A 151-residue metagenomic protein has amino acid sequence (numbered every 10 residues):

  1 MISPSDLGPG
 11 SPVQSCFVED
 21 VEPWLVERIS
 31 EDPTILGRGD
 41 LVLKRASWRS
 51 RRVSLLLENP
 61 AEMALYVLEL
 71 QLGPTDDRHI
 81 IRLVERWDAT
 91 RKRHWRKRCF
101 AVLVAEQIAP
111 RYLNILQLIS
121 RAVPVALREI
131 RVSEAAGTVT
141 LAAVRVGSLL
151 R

Functional and structural regions predicted by a protein language model:
M1-R151: Charged, terminal alpha-helix-loop-beta segments that serve as non-catalytic nucleic-acid engagement and/or assembly
